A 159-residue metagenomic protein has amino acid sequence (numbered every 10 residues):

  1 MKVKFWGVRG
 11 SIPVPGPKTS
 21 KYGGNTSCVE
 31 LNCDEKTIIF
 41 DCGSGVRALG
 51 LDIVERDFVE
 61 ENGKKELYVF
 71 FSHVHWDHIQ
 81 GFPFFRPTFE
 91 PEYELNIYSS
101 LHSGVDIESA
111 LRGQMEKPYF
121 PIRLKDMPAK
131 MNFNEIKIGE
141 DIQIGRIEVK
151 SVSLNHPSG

Functional and structural regions predicted by a protein language model:
M1-G159: Binuclear metal-dependent hydrolase catalytic cores
